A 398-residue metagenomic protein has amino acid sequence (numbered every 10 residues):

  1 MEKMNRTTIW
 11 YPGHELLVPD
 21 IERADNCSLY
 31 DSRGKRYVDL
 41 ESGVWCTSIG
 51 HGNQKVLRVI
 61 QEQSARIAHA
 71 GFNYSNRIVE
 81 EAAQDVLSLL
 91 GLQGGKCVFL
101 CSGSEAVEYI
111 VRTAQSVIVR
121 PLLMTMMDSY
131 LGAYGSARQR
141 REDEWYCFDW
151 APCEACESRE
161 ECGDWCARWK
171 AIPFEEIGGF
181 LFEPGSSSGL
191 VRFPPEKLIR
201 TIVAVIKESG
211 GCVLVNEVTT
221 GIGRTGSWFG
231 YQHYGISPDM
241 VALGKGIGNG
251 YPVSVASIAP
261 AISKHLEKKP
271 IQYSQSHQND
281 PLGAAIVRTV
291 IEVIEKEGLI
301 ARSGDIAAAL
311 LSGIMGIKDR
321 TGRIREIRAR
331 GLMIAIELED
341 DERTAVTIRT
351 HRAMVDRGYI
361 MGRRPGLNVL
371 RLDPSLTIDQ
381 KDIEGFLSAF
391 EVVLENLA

Functional and structural regions predicted by a protein language model:
M1-S28, S64, D85: Active-site-adjacent loop/helix segments that line or gate small-molecule/cofactor pockets in enzymes
T8-W10, R36-V117: Glycine-rich loop-to-alpha-helix module at the N-terminal edge of alpha/beta enzyme cores
V59, H277-G298, R302, I306: Structural motif of enzymes handling amino- and sulfur-group chemistry
Q84-G179, S186: PLP-dependent aspartate aminotransferase-fold enzymes
R192-G226: Catalytic PLP-binding core of fold-type I/II PLP enzymes
H233-L266, N279-A284: Active-site PLP attachment segment
E295-E297, D305, N368, P374-A398: PLP-dependent enzyme catalytic core of the Aspartate aminotransferase-like
A307-L311, R320-A353, L376-K381: Conserved PLP-binding catalytic core of the aspartate aminotransferase-like
